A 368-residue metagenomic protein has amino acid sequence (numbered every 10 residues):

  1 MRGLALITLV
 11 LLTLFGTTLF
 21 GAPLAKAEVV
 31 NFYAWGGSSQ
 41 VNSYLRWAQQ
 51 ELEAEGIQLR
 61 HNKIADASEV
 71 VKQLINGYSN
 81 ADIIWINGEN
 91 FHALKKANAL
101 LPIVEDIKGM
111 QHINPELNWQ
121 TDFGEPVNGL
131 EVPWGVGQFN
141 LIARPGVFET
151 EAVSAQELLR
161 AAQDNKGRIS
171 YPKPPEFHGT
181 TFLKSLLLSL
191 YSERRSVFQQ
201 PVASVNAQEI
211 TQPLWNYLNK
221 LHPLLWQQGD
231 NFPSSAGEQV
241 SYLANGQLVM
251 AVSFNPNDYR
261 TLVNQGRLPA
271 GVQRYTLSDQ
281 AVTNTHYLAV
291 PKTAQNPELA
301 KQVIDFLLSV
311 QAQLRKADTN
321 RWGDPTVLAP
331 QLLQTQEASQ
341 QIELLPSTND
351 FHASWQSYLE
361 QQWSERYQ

Functional and structural regions predicted by a protein language model:
I7-T18: Bacterial N-terminal signal peptides
A27-A93: Early extracytoplasmic/lumenal segment of secretory-pathway proteins
S39-N42, K95-G237: Extracytoplasmic ligand-binding site segments that recognize negatively charged/polar headgroups
A65-L100, H112-V127, V240, D258-Q265: Pocket-flanking alpha-helical
N76-I83, N165-R168, N245-M250: Alpha-to-beta junction loops
I113, G137, Y217-H222, P256 (+1 more regions): Periplasmic-binding protein-like
A281-D350: Mature extracytoplasmic/periplasmic domains
L344-Q368: Conserved C-terminal helix/tail region of periplasmic/extracytoplasmic solute-binding proteins
